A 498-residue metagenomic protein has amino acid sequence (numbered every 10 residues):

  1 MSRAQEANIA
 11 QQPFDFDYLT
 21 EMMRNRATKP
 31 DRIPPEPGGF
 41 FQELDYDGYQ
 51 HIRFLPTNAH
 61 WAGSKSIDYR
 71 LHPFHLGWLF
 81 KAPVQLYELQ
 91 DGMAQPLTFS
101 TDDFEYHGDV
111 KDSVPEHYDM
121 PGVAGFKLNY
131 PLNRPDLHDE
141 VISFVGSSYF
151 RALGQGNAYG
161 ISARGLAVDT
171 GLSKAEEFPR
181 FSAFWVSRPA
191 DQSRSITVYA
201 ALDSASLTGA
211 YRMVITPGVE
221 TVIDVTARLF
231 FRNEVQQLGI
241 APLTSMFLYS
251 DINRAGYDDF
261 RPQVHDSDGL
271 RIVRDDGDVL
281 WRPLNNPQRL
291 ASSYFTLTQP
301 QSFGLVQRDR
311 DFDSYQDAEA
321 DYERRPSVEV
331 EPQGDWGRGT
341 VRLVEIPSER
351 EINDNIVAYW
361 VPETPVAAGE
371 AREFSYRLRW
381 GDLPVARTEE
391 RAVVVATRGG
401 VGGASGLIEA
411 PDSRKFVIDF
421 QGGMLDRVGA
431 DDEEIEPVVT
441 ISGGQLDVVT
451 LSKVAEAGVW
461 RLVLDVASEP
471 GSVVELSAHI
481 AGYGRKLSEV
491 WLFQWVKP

Functional and structural regions predicted by a protein language model:
M1-S2: N-terminal export leaders
Q5-Y46, Q50-L55, F74, S314-P498: Terminal accessory/anchoring regions of large secretory-pathway or extracellular enzymes
F16-L172: Solvent-exposed N-terminal domain segments of exported/luminal and surface proteins
D45-D47, D119, I142-V145, A152 (+3 more regions): A contiguous, surface-exposed recognition patch within enzymatic or periplasmic domains that forms
D47-Q50, L55-H60, G92-P96, T221 (+3 more regions): Primarily extracytoplasmic ectodomains and periplasmic/lumenal surface modules that are beta-strand-rich
V84, I196-V198, G209-M213, I223-V225 (+5 more regions): Hydrophobic residues positioned within well-ordered beta-strands of beta-sheet architectures
G160-G218, G337-E349, N353: Extended, loop-rich substrate-binding clefts of extracytoplasmic carbohydrate-active enzymes
A200-Y249: Acidic, contiguous internal or C-terminal segments within carbohydrate-active enzymes that form a structured patch used
